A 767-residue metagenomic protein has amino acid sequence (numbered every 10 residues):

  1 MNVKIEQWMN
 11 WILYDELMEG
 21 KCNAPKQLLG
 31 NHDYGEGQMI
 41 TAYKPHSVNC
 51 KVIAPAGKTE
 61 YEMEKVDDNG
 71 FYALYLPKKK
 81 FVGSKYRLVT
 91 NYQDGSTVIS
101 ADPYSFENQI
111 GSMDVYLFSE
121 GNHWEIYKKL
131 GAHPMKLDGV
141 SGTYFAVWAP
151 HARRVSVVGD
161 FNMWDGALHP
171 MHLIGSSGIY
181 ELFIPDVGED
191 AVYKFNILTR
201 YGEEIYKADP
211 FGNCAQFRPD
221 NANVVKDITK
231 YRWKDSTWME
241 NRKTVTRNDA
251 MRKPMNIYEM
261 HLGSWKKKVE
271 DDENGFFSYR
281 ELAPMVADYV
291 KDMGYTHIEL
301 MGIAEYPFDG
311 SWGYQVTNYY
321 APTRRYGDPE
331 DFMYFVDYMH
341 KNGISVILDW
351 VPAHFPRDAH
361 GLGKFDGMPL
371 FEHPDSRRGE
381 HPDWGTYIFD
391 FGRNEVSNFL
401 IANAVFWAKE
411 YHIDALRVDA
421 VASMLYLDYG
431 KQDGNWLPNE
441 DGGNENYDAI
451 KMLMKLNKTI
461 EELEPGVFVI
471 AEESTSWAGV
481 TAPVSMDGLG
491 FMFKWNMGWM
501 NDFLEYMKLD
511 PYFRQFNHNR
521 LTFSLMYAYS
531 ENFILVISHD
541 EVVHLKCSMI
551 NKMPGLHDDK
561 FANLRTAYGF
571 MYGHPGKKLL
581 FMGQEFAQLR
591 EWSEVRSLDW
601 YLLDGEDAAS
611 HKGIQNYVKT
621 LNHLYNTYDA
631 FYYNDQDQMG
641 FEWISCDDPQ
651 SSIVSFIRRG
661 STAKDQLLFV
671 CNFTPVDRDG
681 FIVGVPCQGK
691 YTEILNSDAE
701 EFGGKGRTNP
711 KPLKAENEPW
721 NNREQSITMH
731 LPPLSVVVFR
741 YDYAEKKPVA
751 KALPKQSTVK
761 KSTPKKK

Functional and structural regions predicted by a protein language model:
M1-G35, K58-E62, V66-A149, I174-E259 (+3 more regions): The feature marks proteins involved in alpha-glucan
I40-K44, C50, W148, V155 (+2 more regions): Surface-exposed beta-strand/loop patches in extracellular or lumenal glycoproteins
A42, V147, F195, M260 (+13 more regions): Conserved, mostly hydrophobic/aromatic
A54-T59, Q93, D160-D165, R200 (+1 more regions): Change "in extracellular beta-sheet-rich domains … of secreted and cell-surface proteins" to "in beta-sheet-rich domains
V82-K85, E189-Y193, K711-K747: C-terminal beta-strand-rich structural cap/linker in extracellular carbohydrate-active enzymes
C214-Q216, S236-M255, H261-E445, K766-K767: Substrate-binding/active-site clefts of carbohydrate-active enzymes
H412-D414, Q432-E594, N626-D698, K705-G706: Conserved alpha/beta catalytic core and glycan-binding cleft of carbohydrate-active enzymes
K746-K767: Intrinsically disordered, polybasic Lys/Arg-rich low-complexity tracts
